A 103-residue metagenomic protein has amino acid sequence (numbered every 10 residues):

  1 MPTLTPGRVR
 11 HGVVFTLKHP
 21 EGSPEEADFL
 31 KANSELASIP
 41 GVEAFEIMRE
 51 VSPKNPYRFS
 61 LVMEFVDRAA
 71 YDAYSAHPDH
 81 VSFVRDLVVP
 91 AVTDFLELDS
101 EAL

Functional and structural regions predicted by a protein language model:
M1-F59, V66-A76, D99-L103: Short S/T/G/P-rich N-terminal loop/turn motif that feeds into the first structured element of a domain
R68-L96: C-terminal structural segments of small proteins and small subunits
